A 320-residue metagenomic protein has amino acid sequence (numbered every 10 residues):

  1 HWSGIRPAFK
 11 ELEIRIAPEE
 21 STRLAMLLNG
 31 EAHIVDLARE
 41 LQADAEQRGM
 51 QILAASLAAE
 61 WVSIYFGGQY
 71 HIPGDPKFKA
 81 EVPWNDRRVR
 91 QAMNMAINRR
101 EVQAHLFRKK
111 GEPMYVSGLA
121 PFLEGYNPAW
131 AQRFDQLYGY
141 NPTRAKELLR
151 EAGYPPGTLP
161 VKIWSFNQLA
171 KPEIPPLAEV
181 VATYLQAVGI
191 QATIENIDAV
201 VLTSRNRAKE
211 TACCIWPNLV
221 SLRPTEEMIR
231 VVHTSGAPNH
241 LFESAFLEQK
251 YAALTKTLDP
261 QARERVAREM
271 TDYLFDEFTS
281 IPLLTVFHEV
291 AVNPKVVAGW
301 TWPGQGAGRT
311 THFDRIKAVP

Functional and structural regions predicted by a protein language model:
H1-A45, Q191-T193, D198: Ligand-site clamp/hinge motif
H1-G4, E11, P18, T22-R23 (+3 more regions): Bilobed "Venus flytrap"/periplasmic-binding protein-like clamshell domains and structurally analogous long
H1-K10, E46-A59, S63-D86, E124-T143 (+4 more regions): Short, solvent-exposed loop/beta-turn-alpha elements that line the ligand-binding surface or hinge of extracytoplasmic
K10, S21-N29, A43, R87 (+10 more regions): Solvent-exposed, polar/charged alpha-helical surfaces in well-ordered, non-transmembrane soluble domains, broadly
E13-I16, M26, H33-L37, A54-A55 (+7 more regions): Structural recognition of the beta-strand scaffold that forms the well-ordered cores of secreted hydrolase catalytic
A32-L37, E46-A54, T183-G236, V266-A267: Periplasmic binding protein-like
Q103-A104, A152-L169, C214-P217, L258-P294: Bilobed periplasmic-binding protein-like "clamshell/Venus-flytrap" ligand-binding domains
E112-E151, L169-P176: Structural transition elements
